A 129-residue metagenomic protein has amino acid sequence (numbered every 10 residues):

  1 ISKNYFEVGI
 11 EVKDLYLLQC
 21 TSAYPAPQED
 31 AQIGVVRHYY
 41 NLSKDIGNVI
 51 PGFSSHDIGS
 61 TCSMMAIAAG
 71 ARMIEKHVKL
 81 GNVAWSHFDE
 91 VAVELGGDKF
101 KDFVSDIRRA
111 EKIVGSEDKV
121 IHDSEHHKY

Functional and structural regions predicted by a protein language model:
I1-Y129: Catalytic cores and adjacent flexible loops of soluble metabolic enzymes that perform enolate/carbanion chemistry on
